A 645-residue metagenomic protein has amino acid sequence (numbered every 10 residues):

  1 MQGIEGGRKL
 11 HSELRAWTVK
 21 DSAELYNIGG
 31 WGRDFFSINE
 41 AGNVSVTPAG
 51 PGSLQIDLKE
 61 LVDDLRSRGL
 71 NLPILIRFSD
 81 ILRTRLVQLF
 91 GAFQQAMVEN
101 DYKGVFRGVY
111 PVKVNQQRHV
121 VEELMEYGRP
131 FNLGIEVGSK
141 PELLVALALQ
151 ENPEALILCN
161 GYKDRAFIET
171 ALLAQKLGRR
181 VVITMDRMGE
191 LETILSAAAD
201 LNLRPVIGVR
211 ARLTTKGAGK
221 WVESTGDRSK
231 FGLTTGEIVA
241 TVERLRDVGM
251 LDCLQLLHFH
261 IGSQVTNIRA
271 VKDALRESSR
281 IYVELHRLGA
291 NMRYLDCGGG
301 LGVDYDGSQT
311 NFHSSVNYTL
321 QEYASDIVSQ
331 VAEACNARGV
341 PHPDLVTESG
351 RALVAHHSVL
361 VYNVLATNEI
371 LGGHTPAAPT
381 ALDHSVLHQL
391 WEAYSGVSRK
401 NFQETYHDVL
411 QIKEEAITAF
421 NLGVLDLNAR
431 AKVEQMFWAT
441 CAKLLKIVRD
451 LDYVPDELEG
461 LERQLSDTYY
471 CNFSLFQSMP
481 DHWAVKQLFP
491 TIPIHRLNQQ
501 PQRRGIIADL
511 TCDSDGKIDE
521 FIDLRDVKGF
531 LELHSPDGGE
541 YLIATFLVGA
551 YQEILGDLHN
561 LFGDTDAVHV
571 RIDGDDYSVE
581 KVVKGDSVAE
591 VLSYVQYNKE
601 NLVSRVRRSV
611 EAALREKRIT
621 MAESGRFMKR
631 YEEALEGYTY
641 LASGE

Functional and structural regions predicted by a protein language model:
M1-N71, R571, S578, V588-V591: Conserved, well-structured core domains of diverse proteins
D21-S22, V87-Q95, R118-E123, L143-L144 (+5 more regions): Short alpha-helical segments and helix-capping/turn motifs at coil-helix boundaries
R33, I38-Q116: Low-complexity, highly charged intrinsically disordered N-terminal segments that act as targeting/localization
N43, P51, I81, N115-Q117 (+15 more regions): Short, glycine-/Ser/Thr-/acidic-enriched flexible segments
D80-Q88, A240, E277, D326: A non-catalytic, amphipathic alpha-helix used as a structural packing/dimerization or gating element in enzyme scaffolds
D101-D296, L301-D306, N317-E322, Q330 (+1 more regions): Active-site-proximal beta-alpha core segment in soluble small-molecule metabolic enzymes
F312-I327, P376: Helical (often loop-to-helix) elements that flank the catalytic cores of nucleotide-handling enzymes
D326, A332-E645: Charged (often Lys/Glu-rich) extended helix/loop segments that serve as interaction or gating elements
